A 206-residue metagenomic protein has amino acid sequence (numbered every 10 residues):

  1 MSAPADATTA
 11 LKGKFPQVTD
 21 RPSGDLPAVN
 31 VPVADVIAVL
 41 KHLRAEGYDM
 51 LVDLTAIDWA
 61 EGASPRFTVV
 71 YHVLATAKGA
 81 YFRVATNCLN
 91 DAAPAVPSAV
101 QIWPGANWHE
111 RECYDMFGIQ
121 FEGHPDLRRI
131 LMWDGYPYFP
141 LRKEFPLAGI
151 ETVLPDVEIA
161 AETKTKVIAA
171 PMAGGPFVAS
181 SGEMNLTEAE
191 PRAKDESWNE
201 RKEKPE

Functional and structural regions predicted by a protein language model:
M1-E206: Terminal low-complexity/charged segments
